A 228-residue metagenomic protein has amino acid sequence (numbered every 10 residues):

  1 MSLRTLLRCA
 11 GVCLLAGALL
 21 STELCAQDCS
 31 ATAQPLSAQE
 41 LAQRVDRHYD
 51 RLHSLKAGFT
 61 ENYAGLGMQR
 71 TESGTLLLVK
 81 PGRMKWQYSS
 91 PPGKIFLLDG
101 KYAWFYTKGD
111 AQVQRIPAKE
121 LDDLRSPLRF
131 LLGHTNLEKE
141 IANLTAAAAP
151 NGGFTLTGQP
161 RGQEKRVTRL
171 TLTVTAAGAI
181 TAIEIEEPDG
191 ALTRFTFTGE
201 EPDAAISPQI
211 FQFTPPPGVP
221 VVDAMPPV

Functional and structural regions predicted by a protein language model:
M1-R8: Positively charged n-region of N-terminal signal peptides that target proteins for export
S2, C25-R70, P215-V228: N-terminal leader/targeting segments and the immediate start of mature chains
C9-S21: Bacterial N-terminal signal peptides
D28, T75-S126, T193-R194: An acidic-aromatic
A42, N62, R70-E72, K80-S90 (+1 more regions): N-terminal post-signal-peptidase region of extra-cytosolic proteins
F59, M84-Y88, A103-Y106, L156-G158 (+1 more regions): Short hydrophobic/aromatic-rich beta-strand segments that constitute the beta-sheet cores of beta-sandwich/beta-barrel
A111-L156: Flexible, surface-exposed loop/linker segments and immediately adjacent secondary-structure boundaries
L137-P227: Gly/Pro-enriched, hydrophobic low-complexity segments that function as extracytoplasmic propeptides/linkers
